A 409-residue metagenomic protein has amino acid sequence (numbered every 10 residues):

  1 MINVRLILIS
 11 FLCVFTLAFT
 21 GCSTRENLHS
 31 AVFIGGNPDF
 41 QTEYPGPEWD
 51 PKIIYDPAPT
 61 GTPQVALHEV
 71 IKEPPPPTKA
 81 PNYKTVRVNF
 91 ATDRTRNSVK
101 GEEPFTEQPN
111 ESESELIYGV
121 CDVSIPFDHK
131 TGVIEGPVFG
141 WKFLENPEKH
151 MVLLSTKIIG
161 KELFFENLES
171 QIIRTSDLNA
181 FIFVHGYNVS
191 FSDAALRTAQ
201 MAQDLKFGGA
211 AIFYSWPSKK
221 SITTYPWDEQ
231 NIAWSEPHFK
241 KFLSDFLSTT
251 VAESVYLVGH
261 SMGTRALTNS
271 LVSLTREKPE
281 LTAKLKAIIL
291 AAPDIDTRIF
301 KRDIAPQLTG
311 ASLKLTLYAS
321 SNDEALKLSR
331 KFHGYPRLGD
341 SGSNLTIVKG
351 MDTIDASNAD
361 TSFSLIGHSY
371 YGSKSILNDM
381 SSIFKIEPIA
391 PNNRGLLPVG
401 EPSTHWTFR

Functional and structural regions predicted by a protein language model:
M1-L8: Bacterial N-terminal signal peptides that target proteins for export
A18-G21: C-terminal motif of bacterial Sec signal peptides marking the signal peptidase cleavage site
S23-E26: Bacterial signal peptide processing site
P38-T175, A195-S254, L271-A287, A292-R409: Lipolytic serine-hydrolase domain surface
N179: Alpha/beta-hydrolase fold active-site loops
I182-G186, A292: The conserved beta1-alpha1 loop
V189-A194: Short substrate-entry loop that stabilizes the transition state in hydrolases
F239, G259, G263, L267: Gly/Ala-rich beta-loop-alpha elbow adjacent to hydrolase catalytic centers
